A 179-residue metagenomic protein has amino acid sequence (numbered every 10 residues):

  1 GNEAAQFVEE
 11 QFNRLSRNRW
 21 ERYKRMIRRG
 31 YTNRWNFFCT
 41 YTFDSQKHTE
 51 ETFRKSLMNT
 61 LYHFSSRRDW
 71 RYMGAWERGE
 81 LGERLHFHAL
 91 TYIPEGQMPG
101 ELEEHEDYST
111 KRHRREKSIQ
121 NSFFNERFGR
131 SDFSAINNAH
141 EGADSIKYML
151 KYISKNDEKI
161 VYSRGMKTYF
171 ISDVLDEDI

Functional and structural regions predicted by a protein language model:
G1-N13: N-terminal extension/subdomain marker
Q6, N36-F37, T52, H63 (+3 more regions): Intrinsic disorder/low-structure terminal segments
F7, N18-M26, T52, S118-I119 (+2 more regions): Exposed alpha-helical structural elements
N13-L81: Signature for HUH/AEP ssDNA processing cores
R71-Y72, G79-L85, T91-I179: Conserved His + Asp/Glu catalytic blocks
